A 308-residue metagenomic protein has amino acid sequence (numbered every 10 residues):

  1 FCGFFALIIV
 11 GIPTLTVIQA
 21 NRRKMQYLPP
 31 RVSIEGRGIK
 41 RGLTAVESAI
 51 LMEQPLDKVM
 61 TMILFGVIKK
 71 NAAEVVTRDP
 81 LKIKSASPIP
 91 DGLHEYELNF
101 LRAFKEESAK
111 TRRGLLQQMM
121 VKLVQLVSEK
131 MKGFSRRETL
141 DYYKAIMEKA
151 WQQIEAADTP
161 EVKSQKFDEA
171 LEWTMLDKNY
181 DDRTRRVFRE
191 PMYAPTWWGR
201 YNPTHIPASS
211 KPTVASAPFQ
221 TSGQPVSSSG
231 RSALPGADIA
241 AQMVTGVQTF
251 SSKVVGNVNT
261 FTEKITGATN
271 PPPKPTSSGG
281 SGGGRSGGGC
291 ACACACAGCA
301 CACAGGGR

Functional and structural regions predicted by a protein language model:
F1-R308: Acidic, Ser/Thr/Pro-rich intrinsically disordered cytosolic tails and loops of eukaryotic transmembrane proteins
